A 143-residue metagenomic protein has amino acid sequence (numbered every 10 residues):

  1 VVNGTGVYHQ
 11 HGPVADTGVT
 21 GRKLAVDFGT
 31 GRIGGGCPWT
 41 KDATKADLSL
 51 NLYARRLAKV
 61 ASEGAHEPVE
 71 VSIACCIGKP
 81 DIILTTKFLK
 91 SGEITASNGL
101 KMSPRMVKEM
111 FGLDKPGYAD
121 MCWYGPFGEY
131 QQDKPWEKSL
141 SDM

Functional and structural regions predicted by a protein language model:
V1-H11, M110, G128-Q132: Glycine-rich, mobile lid/loop segments that gate access to catalytic sites or pores
V1-N3, D27, S72, K87: Residues in well-ordered beta-strands of folded domains
T5-P68: Conserved mixed alpha/beta catalytic, RNA-binding, or beta-rich assembly cores of soluble enzyme, regulatory
P68-M143: Internal helix-turn-beta structural module
